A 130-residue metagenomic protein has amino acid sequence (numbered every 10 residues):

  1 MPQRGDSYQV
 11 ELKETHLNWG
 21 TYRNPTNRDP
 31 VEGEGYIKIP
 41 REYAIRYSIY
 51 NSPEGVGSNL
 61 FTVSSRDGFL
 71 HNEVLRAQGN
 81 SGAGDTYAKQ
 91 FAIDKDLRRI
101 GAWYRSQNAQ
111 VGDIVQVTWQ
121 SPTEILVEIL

Functional and structural regions predicted by a protein language model:
M1-L130: Acidic, low-complexity intrinsically disordered regions
